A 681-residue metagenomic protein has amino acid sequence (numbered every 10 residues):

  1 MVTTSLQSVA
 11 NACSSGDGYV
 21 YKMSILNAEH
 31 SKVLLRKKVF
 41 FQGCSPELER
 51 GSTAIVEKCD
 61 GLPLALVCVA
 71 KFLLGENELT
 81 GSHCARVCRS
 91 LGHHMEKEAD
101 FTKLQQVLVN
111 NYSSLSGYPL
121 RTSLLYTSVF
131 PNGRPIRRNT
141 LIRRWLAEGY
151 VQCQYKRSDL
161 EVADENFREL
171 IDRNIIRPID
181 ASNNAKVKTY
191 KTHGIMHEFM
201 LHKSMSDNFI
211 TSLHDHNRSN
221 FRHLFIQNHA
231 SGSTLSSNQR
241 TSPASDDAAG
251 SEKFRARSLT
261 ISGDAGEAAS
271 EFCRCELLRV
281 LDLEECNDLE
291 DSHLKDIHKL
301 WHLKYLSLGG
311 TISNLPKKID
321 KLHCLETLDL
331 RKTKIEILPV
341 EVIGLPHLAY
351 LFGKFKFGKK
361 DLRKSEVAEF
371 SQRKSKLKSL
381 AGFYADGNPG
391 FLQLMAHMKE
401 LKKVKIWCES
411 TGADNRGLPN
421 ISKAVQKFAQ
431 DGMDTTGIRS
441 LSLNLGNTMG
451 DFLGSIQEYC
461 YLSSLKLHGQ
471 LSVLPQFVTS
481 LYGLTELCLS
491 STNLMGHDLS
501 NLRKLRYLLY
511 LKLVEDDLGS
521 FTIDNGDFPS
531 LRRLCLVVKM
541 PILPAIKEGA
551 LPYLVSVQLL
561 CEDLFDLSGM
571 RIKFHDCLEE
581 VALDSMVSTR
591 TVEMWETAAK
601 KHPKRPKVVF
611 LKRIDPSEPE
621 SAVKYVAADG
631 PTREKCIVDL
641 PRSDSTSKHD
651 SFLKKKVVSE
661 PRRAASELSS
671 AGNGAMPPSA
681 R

Functional and structural regions predicted by a protein language model:
V2-R50, C68, R86, K103: Alpha-helical sensor/transducer elements of the RecA-like P-loop NTPase core
K37, F428, Q558, F574-R681: C-terminal capping region of solenoid repeat domains
R50-G61: A short helix-loop-helix "switch/interaction" segment in the helical subdomain of ASCE P-loop NTPases
C59-C68, R121: The conserved phosphate-sensing helix
F72-S123, T127-K299, P339-S455, I523-N525 (+1 more regions): Surface-exposed helical/coil interface segments that assemble multiprotein signaling complexes
L224, L259, L281-E284, L303-L308 (+12 more regions): Conserved hydrophobic beta-strand positions in leucine-rich repeat
H229, D264, C286-D288, G309-T311 (+11 more regions): Conserved "Asn-ladder"/turn position within leucine-rich repeats
K253, R274-L277, I297-H302, K321-C324 (+11 more regions): Leucine-rich repeat
